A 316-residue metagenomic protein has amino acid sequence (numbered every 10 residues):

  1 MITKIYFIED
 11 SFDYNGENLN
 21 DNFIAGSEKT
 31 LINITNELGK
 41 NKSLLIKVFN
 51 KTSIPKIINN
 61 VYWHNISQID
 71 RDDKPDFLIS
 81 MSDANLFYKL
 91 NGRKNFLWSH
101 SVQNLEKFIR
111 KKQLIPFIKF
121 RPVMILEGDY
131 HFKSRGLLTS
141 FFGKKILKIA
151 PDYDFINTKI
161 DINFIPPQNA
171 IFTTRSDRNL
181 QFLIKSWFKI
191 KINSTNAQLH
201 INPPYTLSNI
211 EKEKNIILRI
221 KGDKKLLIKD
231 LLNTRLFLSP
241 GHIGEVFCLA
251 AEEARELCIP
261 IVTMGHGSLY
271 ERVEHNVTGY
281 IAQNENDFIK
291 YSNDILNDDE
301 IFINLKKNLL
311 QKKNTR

Functional and structural regions predicted by a protein language model:
V48-F120: Extended catalytic core of nucleotide-activated donor transferases of GT-like folds
E106-F108, F120-I146: A short, active-site helix/loop in glycosyltransferases that binds the activated sugar's phosphate group
K107-F108, G136, K148-P167: Acidic anion/phosphate-binding donor-loop and adjacent secondary structure in glycosyltransferase catalytic cores
F155-N157, I162-K221: Conserved catalytic-core segment of nucleotide-activated headgroup transferases in glycan assembly
Q181, I228, A251-E256, Y270-E271: Short alpha-helical segment that forms part of, or immediately flanks, the ligand-binding pocket in carbohydrate-active
L232-V246, I259: Acidic donor-binding loop of glycosyltransferase active sites
H266-N276, Y280-I281: Short acidic/histidine- and often glycine-rich active-site loop of Leloir-type glycosyltransferases that engages
Q283, E300-R316: A charged, aromatic-enriched C-terminal amphipathic alpha-helix characteristic of glycosyltransferases across folds
